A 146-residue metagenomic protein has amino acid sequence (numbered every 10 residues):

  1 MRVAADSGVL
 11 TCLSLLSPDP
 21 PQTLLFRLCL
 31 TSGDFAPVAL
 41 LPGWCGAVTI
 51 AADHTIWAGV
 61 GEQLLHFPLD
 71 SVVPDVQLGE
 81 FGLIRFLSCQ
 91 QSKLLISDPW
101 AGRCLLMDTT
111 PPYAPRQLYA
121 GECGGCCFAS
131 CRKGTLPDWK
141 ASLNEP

Functional and structural regions predicted by a protein language model:
M1-A4, G43-A51, F81-Q90, C123-K133: Repeated scaffold domains used in trafficking and secretory/extracellular systems, primarily beta-propellers
D6, P21, T31, A52 (+3 more regions): Short loop/turn segments that connect beta-strands within the blades of beta-propeller domains, predominantly WD40
V9-C12, T55-W57, L94-I96, P137: Conserved beta-propeller blade signature
L15-S17, G61, P99-W100, A141: Short loop/turn segments immediately following the C-termini of beta-strands
D19-F26, Q63-F67, G102-L106: Structural motif
C29-G33, P68-S71, D108-P112: Short loop/turn segments that connect beta-strands within beta-propeller blades
V38-P42, V76-F81, L118-E122: Surface loop/turn motifs at the tips and blade-to-blade linkers of beta-strand repeat domains
L105-T110, Q117-P146: Blade-level signature of beta-propeller repeat domains, shared across WD40, Kelch, NHL, RCC1 and BNR/Asp-box propellers
